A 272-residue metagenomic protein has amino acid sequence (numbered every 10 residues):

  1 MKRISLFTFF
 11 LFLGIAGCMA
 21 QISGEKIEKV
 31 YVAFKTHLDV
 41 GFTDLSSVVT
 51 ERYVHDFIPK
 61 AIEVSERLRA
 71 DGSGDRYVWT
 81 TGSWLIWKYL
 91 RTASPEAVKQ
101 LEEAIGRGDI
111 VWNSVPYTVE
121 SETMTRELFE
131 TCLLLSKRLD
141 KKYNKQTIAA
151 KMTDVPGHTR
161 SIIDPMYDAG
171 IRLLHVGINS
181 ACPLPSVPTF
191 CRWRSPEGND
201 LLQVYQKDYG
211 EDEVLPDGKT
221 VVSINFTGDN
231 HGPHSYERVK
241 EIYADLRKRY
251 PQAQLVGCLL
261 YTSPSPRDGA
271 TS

Functional and structural regions predicted by a protein language model:
I4-G14: Sec-dependent N-terminal signal peptides
T8, A270-T271: Ala/Thr-enriched low-complexity intrinsically disordered regions
G14-I15, S47: Hydrophobic alpha-helical membrane context
G17-M19: Sec/Tat signal peptide C-region and signal peptidase I cleavage site
Q21-S263, R267: Catalytic-domain carbohydrate-binding cleft regions of carbohydrate-active enzymes
